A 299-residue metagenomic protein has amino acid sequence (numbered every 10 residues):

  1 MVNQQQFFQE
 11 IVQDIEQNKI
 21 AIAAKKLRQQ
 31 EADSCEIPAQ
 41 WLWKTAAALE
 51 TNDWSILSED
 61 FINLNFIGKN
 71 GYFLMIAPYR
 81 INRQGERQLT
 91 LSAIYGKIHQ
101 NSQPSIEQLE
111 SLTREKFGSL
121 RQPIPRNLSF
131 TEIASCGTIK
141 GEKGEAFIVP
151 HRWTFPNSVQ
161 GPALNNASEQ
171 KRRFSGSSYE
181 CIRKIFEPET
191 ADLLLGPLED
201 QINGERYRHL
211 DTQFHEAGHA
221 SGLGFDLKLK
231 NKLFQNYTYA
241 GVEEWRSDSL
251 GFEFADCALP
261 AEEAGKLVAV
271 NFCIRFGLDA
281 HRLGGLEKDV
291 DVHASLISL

Functional and structural regions predicted by a protein language model:
M1-K44: Noncatalytic N-terminal accessory/assembly modules of large enzymes
N3-Q5, E205, F252-L299: Long, well-structured alpha-helical subdomains associated with metal-dependent extracellular/ecto-lumenal hydrolases
Q40-P197, G204: Contiguous, non-catalytic segments that form substrate-binding/exosite surfaces or channel walls
Y179-E189, E216-L229: Core alpha/beta catalytic barrel or barrel-like domain that forms the active/cofactor pocket in diverse metabolic
P197-R208, F234-V242: Alpha-helix capping and helix-loop boundary segments enriched in small/acidic/polar residues
Y207-L227, S247, F252: Active-site recognition of the HExxH zinc-binding catalytic motif
L223-W245: Post-HEXXH active-site segment of zinc metalloproteases
A240-D256: An active-site-proximal "capping" alpha-helix that borders the catalytic cofactor pocket
